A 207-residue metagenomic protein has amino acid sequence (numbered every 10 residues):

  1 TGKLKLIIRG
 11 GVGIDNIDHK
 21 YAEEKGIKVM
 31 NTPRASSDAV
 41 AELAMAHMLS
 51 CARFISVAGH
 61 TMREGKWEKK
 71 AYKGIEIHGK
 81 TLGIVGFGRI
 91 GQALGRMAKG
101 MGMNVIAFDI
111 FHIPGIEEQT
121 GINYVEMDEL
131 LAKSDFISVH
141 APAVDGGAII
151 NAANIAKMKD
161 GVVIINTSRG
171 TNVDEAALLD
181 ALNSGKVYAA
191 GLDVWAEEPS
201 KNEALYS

Functional and structural regions predicted by a protein language model:
T1-M30, N151: An N-terminal-biased, well-structured beta-alpha scaffold segment characteristic of Rossmann-like dinucleotide-binding
G2-L6, K25-K28, M103, D160-V162 (+1 more regions): A short helix->loop->beta-strand "cap" motif at the edges of active sites that frequently abuts
L4, H78-T81, A152, G161: Phosphate-coordination loops involved in phosphoryl transfer and adenosine-cofactor binding
G10-G11, G26-D38, M127-D128, S168: Short beta->alpha connector loops at strand-helix junctions that form conserved, small/polar/Pro-enriched
P33-T81, R96, G100: Phosphate-binding beta-alpha-beta segment of Rossmann-like dinucleotide-binding domains, i.e., the NAD(P)
F87-G88: Glycine-rich Rossmann-fold phosphate-binding loop(s) that bind the pyrophosphate of adenine dinucleotide cofactors
G91-Q92: N-terminal Rossmann-fold NAD(P) dinucleotide-binding loop
I110-Y206: Rossmann-like adenosine-cofactor binding region
